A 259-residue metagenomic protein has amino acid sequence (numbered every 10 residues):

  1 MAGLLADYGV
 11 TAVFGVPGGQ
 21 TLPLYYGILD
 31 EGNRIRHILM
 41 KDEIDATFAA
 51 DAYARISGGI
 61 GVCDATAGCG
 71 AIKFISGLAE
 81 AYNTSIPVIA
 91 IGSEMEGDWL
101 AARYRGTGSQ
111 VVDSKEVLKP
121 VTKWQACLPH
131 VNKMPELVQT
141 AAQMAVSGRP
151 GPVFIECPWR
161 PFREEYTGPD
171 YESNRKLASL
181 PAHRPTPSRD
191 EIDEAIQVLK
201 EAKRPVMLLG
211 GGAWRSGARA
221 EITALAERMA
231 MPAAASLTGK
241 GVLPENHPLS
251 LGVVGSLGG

Functional and structural regions predicted by a protein language model:
M1-G259: N-terminal alpha/beta PP-like core and its mobile active-site loop of ThDP/TPP-dependent enzymes
